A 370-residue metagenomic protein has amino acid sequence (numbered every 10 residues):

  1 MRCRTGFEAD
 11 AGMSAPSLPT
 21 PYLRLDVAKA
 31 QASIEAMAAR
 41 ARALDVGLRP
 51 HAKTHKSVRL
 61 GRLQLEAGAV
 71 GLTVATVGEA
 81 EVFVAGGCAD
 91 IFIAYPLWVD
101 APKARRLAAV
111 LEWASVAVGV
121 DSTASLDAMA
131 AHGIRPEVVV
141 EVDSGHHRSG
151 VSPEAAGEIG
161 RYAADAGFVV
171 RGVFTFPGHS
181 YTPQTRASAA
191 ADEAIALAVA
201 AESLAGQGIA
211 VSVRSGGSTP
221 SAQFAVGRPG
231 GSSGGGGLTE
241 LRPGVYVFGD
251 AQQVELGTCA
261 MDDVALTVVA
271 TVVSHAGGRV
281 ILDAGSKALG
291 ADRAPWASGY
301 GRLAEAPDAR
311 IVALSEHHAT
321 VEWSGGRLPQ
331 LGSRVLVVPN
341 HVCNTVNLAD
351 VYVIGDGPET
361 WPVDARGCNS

Functional and structural regions predicted by a protein language model:
C3-L25: Generic N-terminal amphipathic, Lys/Arg-enriched alpha-helix
P19, V27-A28, M37-A39, L44: N-terminal, Lys/Arg-enriched amphipathic/low-complexity engagement segments that precede the first folded domain
A30, K53, F83, V140 (+5 more regions): Conserved, mostly hydrophobic/aromatic
H51-P183: Active-site-proximal beta-alpha core segment in soluble small-molecule metabolic enzymes
A69, C88, I209-V211, L238 (+1 more regions): A structural motif
H132-E137, D143-A260: Active-site loop/helix belt of alpha/beta enzymes
D262-V269: Short coil-to-beta-strand transition motifs
H275-S370: C-terminal accessory subdomain/extension
